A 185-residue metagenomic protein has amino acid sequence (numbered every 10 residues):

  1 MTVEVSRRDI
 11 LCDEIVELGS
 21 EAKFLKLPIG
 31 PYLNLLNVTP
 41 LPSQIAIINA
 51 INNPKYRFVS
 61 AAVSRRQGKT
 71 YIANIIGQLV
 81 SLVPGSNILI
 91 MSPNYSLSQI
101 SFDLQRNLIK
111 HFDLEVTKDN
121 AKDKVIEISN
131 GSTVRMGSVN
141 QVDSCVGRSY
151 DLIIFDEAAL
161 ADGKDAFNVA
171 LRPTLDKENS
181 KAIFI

Functional and structural regions predicted by a protein language model:
T2-I185: Phosphate/NTP-binding elements of NTP-utilizing enzymes
